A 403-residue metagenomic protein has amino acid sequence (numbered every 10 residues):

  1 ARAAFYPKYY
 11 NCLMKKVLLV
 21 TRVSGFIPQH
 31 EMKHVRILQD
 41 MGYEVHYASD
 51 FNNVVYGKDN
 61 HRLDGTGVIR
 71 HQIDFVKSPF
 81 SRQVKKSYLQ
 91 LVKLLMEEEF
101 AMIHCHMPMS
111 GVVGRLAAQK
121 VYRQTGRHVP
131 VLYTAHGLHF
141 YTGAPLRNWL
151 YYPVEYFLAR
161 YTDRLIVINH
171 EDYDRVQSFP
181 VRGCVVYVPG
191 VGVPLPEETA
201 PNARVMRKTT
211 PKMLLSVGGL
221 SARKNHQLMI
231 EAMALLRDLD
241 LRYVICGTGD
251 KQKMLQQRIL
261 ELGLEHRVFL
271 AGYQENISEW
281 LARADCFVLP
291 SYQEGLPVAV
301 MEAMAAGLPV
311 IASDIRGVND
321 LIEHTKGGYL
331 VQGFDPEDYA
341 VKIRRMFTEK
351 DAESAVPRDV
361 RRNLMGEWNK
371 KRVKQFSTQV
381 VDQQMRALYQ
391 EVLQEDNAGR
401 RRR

Functional and structural regions predicted by a protein language model:
L18-Q83, D172-F179, V185-Y187: N-terminal strand-loop element at the rim of the active site of nucleotide-sugar-dependent glycosyltransferases
P28-R36, K212-L235, D250-Q256, E337: A conserved mid-protein helix/loop that constitutes part of the nucleotide-sugar donor-binding site
C105-G111: Short His-centered aromatic/hydrophobic patch
Y156-A200: Donor nucleotide-sugar binding/catalytic pocket of nucleotide-sugar-dependent glycosyltransferases
Y273, Y292: Aromatic "clamp/platform" in nucleotide-sugar-dependent glycosyltransferases that forms part of the donor/acceptor
P309-A312: Short hydrophobic beta-strand element within catalytic cores of glycosyltransferases and related nucleotide-activated
H324-T325, Y329-P336, R345-D351: Conserved acidic donor-binding segment of nucleotide-sugar-dependent glycosyltransferases
D338, A355-Q375, Q384-A387: A short, well-ordered alpha-helix in the C-terminal region of glycosyltransferases
